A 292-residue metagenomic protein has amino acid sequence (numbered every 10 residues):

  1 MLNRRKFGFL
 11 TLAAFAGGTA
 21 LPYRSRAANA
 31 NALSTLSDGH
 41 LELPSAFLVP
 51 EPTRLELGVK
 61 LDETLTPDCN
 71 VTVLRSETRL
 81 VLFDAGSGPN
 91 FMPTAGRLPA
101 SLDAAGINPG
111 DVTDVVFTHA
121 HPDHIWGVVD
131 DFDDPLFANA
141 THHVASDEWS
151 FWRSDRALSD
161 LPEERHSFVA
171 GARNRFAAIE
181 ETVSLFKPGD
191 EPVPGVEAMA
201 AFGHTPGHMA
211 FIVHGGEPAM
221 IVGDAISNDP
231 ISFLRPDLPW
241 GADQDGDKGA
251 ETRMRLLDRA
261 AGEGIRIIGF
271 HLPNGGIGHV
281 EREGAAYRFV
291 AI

Functional and structural regions predicted by a protein language model:
L2-S25: N-terminal export signals
N3, E217-I292: Cap/insert and terminal regions of metallo-dependent hydrolase folds
N31-T35, T72-R75, L185-H214: Core dinuclear metal-dependent hydrolase active-site scaffold
S37-A105, A210-I226: Conserved beta-strand hairpin/beta-sheet module of binuclear metal-dependent hydrolase folds, prominently
E56-L65, G106, H166, W240-R253: A short acidic, glycine-rich active-site loop that binds or catalyzes chemistry on phosphate/adenosine moieties
F83, D114-A120, A145, A200-G203 (+3 more regions): Active-site neighborhood of phospho(di)ester-bond hydrolases with catalytic His/Asp-centered motifs
P93-H143: Active-site metal-binding motif and surrounding structural segment of the metallo-beta-lactamase
D103, D111, A138, A145-A200 (+2 more regions): Metallo-beta-lactamase
